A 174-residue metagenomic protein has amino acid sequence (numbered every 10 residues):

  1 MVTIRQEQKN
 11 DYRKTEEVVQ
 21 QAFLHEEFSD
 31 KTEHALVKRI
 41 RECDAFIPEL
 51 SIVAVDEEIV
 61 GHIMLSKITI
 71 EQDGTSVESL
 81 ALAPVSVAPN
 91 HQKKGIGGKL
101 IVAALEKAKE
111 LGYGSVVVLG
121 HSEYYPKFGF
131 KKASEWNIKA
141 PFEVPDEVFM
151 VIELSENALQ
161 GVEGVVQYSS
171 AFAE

Functional and structural regions predicted by a protein language model:
V2-E17: A short beta-loop-alpha structural element at the N-terminal edge of CoA-dependent acyl/N-acetyltransferase catalytic
E16, F23-M64, T69: Active-site rim helix/loop that mediates acceptor-substrate recognition in acyltransferases
E57-E58, N90, E153-A158: Short loop segments at secondary-structure junctions
S66, L100, A104, K132-W136: Short acidic (Asp/Glu) patches
T69-A81, Q92: A conserved beta-turn-beta hairpin within the catalytic core of GNAT-like acetyltransferases that forms part
L82, V87, K93-E106, V118: Conserved acetyl-CoA-binding loop-helix of GNAT-fold acetyltransferases
E110-G114, L119-P145: Conserved active-site alpha-helix within GNAT-family acetyltransferase domains
K139-E174: C-terminal "cap" of GNAT-fold acetyltransferases
